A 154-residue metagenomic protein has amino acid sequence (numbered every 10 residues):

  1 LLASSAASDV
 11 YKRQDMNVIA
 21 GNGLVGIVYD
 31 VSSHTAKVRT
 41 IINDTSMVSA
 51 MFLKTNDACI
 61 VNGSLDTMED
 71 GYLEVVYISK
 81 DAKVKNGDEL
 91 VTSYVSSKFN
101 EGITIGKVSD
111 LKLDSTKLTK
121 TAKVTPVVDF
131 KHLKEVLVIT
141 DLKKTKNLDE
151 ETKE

Functional and structural regions predicted by a protein language model:
L1-A7, Y11: Single conserved hydrophobic/aromatic residue that forms the stacking wall/gate of nucleotide- or nucleobase-binding
S4, H34-I42, M47-A50, L73-E74 (+1 more regions): Short, solvent-exposed secondary-structure boundary/capping segments
I19-L24, S32, K98-G106: Short coil-to-beta-strand transition motifs
G21, V28-V31, I41, I78 (+3 more regions): Residue-level recognition of beta-strand microenvironments
V28, V61, I105-V108: Conserved hydrophobic positions within beta-strands
I60-G71: Short, basic/aromatic beta-hairpin or loop at an interaction surface
K80-E154: Extracytoplasmic/luminal low-complexity segments enriched in Pro/Gly and acidic/polar residues that act as flexible
